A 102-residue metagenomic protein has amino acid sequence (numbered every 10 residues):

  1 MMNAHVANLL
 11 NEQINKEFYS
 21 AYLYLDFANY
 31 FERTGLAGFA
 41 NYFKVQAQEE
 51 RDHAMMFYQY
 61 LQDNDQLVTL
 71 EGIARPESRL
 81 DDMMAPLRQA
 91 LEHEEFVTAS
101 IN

Functional and structural regions predicted by a protein language model:
M1-N102: Iron-associated oxidoreductase/ferritin-like identity signal
